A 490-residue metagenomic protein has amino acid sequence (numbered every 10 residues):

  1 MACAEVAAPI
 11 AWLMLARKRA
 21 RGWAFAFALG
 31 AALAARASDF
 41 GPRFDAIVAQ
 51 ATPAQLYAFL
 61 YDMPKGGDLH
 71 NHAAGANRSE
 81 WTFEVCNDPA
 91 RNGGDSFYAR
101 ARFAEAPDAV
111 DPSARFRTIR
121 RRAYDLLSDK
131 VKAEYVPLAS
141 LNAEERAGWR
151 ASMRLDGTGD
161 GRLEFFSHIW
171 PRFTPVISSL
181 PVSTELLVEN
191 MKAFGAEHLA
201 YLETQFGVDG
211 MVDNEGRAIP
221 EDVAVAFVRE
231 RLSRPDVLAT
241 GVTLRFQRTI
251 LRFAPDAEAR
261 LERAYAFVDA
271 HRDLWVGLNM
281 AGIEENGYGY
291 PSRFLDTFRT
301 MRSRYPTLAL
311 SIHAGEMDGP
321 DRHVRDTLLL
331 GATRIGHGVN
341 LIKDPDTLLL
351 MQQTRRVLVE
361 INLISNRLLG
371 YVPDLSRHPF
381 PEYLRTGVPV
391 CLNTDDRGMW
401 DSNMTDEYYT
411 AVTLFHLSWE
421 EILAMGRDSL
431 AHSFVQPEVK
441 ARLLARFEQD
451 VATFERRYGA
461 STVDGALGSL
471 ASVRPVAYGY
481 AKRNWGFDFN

Functional and structural regions predicted by a protein language model:
W12-W23: Bacterial N-terminal signal peptides that target proteins for export
A28-R36: Hydrophobic h-region of N-terminal signal peptides that target proteins for export in Gram-negative bacteria
A37-L310, E316-R334, N340-V357, N362-N490: Metal-cofactor-binding active-site regions of metalloenzymes
